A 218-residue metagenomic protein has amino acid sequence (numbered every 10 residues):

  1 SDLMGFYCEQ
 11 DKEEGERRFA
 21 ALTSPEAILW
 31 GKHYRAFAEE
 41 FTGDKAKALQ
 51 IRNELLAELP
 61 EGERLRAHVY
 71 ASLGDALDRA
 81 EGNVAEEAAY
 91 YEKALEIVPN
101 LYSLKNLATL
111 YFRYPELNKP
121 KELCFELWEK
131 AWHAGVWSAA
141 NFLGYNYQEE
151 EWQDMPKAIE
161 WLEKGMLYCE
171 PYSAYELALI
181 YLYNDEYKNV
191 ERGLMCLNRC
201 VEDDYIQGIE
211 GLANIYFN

Functional and structural regions predicted by a protein language model:
D2-E9, F41-G43, G74, D78-G82 (+6 more regions): Short coil/turn linking the two alpha-helices of tandem helical-hairpin repeats
D2-F6, P25-I28, E58-L65, I97-N100 (+6 more regions): Short helix-capping/linker turns of helical repeat alpha-solenoids
D11, E63, P99, P120-K121 (+3 more regions): Helix N-cap/loop-to-helix boundary motif
A21-L22, L55, K93-A94, K130-A131 (+2 more regions): Canonical positions in the second alpha-helix
V136, F142-Y145, E170, E176 (+3 more regions): Consensus positions within tandem repeat domains that build extended binding/scaffold surfaces
